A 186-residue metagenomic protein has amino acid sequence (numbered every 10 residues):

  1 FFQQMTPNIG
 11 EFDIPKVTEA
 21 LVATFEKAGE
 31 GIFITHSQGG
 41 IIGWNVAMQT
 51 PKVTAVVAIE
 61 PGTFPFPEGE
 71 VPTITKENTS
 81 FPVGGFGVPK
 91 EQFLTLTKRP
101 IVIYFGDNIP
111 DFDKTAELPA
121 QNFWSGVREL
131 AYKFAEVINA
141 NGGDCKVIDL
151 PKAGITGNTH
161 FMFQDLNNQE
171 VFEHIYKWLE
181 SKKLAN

Functional and structural regions predicted by a protein language model:
Q4, G10-G31: Conserved acidic catalytic loop of the alpha/beta-hydrolase fold
F33-I34, V56: Conserved alpha/beta-hydrolase fold motif
I34-G43: Gly/Ala-rich beta-loop-alpha elbow adjacent to hydrolase catalytic centers
N45-Q49: Active-site signature of alpha/beta-hydrolase-fold catalytic machinery across serine- and Asp/Cys-nucleophile hydrolases
P51-E68: A conserved short beta-strand
T63-N141, K146-I148: The feature captures the conserved acid-bearing segment of alpha/beta-hydrolase catalytic domains
I148-G157: Short glycine-rich catalytic loops that host catalytic nucleophiles or stabilize transition states across multiple
G157, F161-N186: Catalytic active-site module of serine/aspartate enzymes centered on a nucleophile-bearing elbow/loop
